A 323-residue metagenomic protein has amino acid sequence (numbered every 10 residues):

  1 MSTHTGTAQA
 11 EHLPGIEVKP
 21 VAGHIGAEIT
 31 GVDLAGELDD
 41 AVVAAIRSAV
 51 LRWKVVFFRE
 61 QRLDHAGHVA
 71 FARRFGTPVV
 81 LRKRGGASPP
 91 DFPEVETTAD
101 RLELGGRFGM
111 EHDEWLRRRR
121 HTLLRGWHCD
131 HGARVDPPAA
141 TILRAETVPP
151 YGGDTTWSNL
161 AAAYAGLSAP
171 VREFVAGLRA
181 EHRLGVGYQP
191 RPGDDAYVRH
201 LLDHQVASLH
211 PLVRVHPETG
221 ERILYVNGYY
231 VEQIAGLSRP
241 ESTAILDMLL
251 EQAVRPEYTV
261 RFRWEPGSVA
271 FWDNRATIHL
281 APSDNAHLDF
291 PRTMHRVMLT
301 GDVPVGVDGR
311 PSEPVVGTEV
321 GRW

Functional and structural regions predicted by a protein language model:
S2-F271, R275-W323: Fe(II)/2-oxoglutarate oxygenase catalytic core
